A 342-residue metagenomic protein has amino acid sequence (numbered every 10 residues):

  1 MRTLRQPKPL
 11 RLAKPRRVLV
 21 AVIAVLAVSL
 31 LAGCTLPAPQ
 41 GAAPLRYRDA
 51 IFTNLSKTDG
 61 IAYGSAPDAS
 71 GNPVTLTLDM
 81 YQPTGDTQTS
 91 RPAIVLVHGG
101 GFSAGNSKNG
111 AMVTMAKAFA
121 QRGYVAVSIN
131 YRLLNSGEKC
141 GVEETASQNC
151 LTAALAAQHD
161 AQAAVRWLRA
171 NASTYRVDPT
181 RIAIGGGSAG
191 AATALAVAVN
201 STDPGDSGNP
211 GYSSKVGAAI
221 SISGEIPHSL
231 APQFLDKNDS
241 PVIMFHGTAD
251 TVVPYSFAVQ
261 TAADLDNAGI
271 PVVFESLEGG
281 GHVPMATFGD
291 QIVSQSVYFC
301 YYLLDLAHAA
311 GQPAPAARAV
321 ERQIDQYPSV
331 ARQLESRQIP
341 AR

Functional and structural regions predicted by a protein language model:
L4-V22: Bacterial N-terminal signal peptides that target proteins for export
L31-G33: C-terminal motif of bacterial Sec signal peptides marking the signal peptidase cleavage site
G41-T89: N-terminal cap/lid segment of alpha/beta-hydrolase-fold proteins
G60-A62, P67, V74-T77, S90-V177 (+1 more regions): Serine-hydrolase catalytic machinery in alpha/beta-hydrolase-like enzymes
H159, A163-K237: Primarily recognizes the serine-hydrolase "nucleophile elbow" in alpha/beta-hydrolase and SGNH/GDSL folds
M244-H246, D250: Short beta-strand/loop motif that positions the catalytic acidic residue of the alpha/beta-hydrolase fold
T251-F257: Conserved alpha/beta-hydrolase "acid-adjacent" motif
D266-R342: C-terminal catalytic histidine-bearing segment of alpha/beta-hydrolase fold enzymes
